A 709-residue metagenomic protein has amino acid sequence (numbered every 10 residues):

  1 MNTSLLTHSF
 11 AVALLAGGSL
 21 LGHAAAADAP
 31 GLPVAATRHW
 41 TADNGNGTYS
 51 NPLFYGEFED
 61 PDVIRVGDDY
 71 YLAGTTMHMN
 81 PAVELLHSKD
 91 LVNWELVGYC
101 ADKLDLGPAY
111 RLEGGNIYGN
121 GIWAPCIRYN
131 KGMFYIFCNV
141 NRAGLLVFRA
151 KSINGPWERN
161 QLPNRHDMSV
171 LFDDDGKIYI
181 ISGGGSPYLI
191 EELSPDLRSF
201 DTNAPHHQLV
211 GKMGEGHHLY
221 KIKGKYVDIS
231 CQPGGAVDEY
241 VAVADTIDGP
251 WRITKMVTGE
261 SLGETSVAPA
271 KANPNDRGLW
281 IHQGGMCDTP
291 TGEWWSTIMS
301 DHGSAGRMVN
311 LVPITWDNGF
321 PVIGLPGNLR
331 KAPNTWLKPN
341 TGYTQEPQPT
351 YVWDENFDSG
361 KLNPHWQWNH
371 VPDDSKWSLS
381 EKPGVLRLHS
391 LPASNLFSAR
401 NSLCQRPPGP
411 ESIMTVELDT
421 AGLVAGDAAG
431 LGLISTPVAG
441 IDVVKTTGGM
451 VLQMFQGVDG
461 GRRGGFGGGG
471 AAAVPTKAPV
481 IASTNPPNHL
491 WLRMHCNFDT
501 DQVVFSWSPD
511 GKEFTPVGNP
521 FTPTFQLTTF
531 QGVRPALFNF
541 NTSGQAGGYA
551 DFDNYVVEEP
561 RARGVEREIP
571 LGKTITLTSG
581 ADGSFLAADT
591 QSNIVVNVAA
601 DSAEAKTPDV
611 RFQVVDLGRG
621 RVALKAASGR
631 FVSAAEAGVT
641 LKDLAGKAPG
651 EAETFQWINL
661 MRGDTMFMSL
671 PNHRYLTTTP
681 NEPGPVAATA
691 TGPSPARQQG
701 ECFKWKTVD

Functional and structural regions predicted by a protein language model:
M1-A11: Bacterial N-terminal signal peptides that target proteins for export
S9-S19: Bacterial N-terminal signal peptides
A11, D459, E701-K704: Intrinsic structural disorder/low-complexity segments
A25-I569, A652-Q656: Carbohydrate-active catalytic/glycan-binding domains of CAZyme proteins, especially the secreted or lumenal ectodomains
E566-D709: Lectin-like carbohydrate-binding module/patch detector with strong preference for beta-trefoil
